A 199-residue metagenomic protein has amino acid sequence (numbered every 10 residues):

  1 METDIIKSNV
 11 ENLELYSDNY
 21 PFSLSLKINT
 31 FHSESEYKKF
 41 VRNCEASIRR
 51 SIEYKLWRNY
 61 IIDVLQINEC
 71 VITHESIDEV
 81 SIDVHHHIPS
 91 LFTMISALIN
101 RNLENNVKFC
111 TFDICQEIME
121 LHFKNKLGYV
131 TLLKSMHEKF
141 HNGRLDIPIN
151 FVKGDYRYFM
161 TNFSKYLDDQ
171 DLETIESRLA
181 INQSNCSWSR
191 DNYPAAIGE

Functional and structural regions predicted by a protein language model:
M1-E69, H74-D78, L167-E199: A boundary/linker detector
H32, Y60, H74, H85-H87 (+3 more regions): Histidine (H) residue identity feature
R50-S51, K108-F112, L133: Short, structured coil/loop segments at alpha-helix boundaries
E53, W57, I95-N102, N142 (+1 more regions): Generic detector of ordered, mature protein regions
E69, D83, L132: The −1 position to Zn-ligating cysteines in a subset of zinc-ribbon hairpins
E75-G128: Histidine-centered nuclease catalytic patch
H122-G128, L132-E199: A detector for short metal-coordination/catalytic motifs
